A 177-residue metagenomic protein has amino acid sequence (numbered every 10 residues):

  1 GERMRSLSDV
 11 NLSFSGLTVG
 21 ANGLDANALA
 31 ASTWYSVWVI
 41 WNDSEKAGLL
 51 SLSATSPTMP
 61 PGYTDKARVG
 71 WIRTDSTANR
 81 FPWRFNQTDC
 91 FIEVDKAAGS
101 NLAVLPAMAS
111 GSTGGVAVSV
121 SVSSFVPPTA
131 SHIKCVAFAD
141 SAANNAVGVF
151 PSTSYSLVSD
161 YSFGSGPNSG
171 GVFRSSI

Functional and structural regions predicted by a protein language model:
G1-M4, A31-W41, R73, P82-S162: Beta-rich globular "head" domains
G1-S56: Glycine-rich, compositionally biased intrinsically disordered regions
F14-G16, M59-G62, N168-G170: Short, surface-exposed linear segments at secondary-structure transitions and domain or protein termini
A28-L29, P57, D65, T77 (+2 more regions): Generic detection of intrinsically disordered/low-complexity segments and helix-coil linkers/edges
A31-T33, K66, S165-P167: A short, structural micro-pattern
G48-N79: Aromatic sugar-binding interfaces of carbohydrate-active proteins
T153-I177: Contiguous ligand/interfacial binding patches
